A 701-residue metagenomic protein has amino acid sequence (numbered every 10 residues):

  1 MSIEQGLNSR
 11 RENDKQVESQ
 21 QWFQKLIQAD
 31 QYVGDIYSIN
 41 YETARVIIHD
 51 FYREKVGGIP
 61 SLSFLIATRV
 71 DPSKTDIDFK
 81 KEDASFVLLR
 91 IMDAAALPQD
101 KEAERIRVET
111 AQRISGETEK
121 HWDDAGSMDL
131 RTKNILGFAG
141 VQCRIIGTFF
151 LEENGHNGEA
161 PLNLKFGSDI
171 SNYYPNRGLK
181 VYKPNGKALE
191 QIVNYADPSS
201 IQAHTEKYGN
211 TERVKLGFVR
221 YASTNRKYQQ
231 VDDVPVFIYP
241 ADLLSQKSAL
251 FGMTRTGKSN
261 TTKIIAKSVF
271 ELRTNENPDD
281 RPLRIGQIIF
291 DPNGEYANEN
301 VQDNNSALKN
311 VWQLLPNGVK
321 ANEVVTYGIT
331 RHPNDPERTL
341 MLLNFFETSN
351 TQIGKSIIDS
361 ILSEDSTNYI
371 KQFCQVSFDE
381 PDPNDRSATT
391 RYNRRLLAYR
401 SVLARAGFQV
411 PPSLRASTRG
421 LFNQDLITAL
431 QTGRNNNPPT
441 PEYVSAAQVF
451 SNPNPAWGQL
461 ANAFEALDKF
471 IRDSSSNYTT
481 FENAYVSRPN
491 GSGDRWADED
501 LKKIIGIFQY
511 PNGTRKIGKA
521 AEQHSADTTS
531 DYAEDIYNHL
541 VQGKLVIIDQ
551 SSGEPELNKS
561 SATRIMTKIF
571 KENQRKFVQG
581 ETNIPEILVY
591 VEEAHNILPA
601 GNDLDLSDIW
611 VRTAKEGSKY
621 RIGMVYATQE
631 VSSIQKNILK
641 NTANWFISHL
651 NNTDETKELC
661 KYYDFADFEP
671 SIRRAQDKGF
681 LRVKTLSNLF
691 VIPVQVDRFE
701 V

Functional and structural regions predicted by a protein language model:
I3-Q5, D123-A125, D129-K133, F150-E152 (+4 more regions): Extended charged low-complexity segments that act as oligomerization/scaffolding linkers
S9-S199, A203-Y208: Conserved ASCE P-loop ATPase motor domains encompassing nucleic-acid-directed helicases/translocases
Q202-F237: N-terminal pre-Walker A segment at the start of P-loop NTPase domains
S223-G328, K636, F665: Glycine-rich phosphate-binding loop of nucleotide-binding enzymes
V269-T274, W312-N317, I569-K576, I609-V625: Substrate-engagement module of ASCE P-loop NTPases
R284-I288, E323, Q542-L545, I584-L588 (+1 more regions): Loop/turn-to-beta-strand initiation segments
A297, N304, G328-R612, L681-T685: P-loop NTPase motor domains
D605-L606, R612-D697: Conserved ATP-driven motor cores of ASCE-family P-loop NTPases powering translocation/secretion/packaging/pilus
